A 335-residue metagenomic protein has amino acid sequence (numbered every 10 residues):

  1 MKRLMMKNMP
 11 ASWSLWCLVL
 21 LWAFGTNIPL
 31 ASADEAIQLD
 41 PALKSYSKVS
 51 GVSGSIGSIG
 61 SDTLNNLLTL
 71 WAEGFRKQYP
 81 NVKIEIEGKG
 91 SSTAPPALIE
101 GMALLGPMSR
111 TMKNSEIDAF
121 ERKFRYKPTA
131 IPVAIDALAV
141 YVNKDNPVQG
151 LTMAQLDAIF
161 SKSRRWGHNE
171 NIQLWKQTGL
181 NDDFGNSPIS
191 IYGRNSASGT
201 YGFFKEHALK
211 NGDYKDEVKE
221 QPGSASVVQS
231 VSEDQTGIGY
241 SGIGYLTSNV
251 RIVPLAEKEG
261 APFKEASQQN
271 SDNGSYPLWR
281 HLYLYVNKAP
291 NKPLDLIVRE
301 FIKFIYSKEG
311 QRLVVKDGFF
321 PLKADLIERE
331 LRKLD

Functional and structural regions predicted by a protein language model:
M1-K2, L15, K48: Generic short amphipathic/hydrophobic targeting helices enriched at N-termini, encompassing Sec-type signal peptides
M1-P10: N-terminal secretory signal peptides that target proteins for export/translocation
R3, L30-A31: Glycine-centered signal
L4, G25-T26, S58: Intrinsically disordered/low-complexity terminal segments and short unstructured peptides
P10-S12, L30: Intrinsically disordered, low-complexity segments
S14-N27: Bacterial N-terminal signal peptides
S32-D335: Flexible loop/hinge segments at secondary-structure junctions
